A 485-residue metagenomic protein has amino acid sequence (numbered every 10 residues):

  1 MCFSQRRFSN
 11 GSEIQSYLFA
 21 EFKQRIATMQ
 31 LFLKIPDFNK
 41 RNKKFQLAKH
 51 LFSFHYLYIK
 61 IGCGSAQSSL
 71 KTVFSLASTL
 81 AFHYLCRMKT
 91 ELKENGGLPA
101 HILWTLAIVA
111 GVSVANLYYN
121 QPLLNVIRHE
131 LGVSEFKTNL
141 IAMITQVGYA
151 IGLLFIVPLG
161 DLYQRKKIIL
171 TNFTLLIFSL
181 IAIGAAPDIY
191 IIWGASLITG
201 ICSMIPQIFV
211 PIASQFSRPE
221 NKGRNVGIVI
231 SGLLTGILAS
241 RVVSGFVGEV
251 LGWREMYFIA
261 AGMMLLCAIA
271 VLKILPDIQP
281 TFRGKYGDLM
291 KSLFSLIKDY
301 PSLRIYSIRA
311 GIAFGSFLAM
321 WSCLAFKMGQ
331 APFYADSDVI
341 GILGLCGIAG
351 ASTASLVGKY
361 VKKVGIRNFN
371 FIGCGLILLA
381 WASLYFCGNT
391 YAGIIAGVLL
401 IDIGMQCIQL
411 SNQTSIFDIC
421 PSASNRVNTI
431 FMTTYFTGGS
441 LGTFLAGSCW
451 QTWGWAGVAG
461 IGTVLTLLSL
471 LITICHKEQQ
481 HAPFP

Functional and structural regions predicted by a protein language model:
K89-G96, P276-S307: Juxtamembrane intracellular "pre-TM" segments in multi-pass secondary transporters
G132, Q164, A185-Y190, C387-G388: Helix-breaking motifs and short loop linkers at transmembrane-helix boundaries and internal kinks in secondary membrane
I151-P187: Conserved MFS/SLC helix-loop-helix module at the cytosolic interface between two early adjacent transmembrane helices
L153-Q164, T353-G365, W450: Helix-to-loop junctions at the C-terminal end of transmembrane segments in multipass secondary transporters
L197-S231: Cytoplasmic helix-loop-helix junction between adjacent transmembrane helices in 12-TM secondary transporters
I205-S217, C407-C420: Intracellular juxtamembrane helix-capping segments at the cytosolic ends of symmetry-related transmembrane helices
I228-L272: Helix-loop-helix hairpin linking two adjacent transmembrane segments in secondary transporters
N368-I408: C-terminal transmembrane helical hairpin of 12-TM major facilitator-type secondary transporters
